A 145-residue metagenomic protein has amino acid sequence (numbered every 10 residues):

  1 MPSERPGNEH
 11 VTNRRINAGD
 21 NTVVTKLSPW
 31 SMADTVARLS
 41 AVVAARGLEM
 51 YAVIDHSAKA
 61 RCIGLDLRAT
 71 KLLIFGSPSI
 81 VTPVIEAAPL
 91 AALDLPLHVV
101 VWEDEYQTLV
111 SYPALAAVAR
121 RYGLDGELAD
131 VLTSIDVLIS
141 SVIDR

Functional and structural regions predicted by a protein language model:
P2-R46: Terminal, regulation- and interaction-focused segments at domain boundaries
L27, R38, Y51, C62-I63 (+1 more regions): Amphipathic alpha-helical hairpins
Y51-V100: Compact, glycine-rich, soluble single-domain proteins
H98-G123: Beta-strand/loop substructures that line and gate deep hydrophobic ligand-binding cavities in soluble
R120-R145: Well-ordered alpha/beta subsegment
